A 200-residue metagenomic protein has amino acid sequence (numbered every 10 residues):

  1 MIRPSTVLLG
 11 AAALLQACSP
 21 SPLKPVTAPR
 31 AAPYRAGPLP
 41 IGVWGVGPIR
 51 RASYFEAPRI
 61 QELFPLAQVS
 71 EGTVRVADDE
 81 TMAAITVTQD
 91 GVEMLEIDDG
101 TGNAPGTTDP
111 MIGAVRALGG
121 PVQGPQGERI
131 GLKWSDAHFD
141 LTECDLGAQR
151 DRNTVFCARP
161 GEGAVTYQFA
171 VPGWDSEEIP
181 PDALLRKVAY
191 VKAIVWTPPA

Functional and structural regions predicted by a protein language model:
M1-Q16: Sec-dependent bacterial lipoprotein signal peptides
S19-R152, R159-G161, E178-A200: Short helix/turn-capping signatures at newly exposed starts of structured segments
R152, V165-Q168: Extracellular/mature segments of secreted proteins
Q168-P180: Surface-exposed, gly/pro-biased binding rims or lids
